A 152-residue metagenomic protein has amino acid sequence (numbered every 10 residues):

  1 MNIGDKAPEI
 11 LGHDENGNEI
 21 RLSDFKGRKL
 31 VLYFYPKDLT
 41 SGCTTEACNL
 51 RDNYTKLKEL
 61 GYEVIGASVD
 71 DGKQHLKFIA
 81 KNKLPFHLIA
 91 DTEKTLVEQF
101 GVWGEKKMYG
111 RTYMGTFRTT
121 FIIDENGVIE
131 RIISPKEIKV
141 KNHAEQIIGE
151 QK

Functional and structural regions predicted by a protein language model:
M1-K152: Chalcogenol-based redox active-site neighborhoods
